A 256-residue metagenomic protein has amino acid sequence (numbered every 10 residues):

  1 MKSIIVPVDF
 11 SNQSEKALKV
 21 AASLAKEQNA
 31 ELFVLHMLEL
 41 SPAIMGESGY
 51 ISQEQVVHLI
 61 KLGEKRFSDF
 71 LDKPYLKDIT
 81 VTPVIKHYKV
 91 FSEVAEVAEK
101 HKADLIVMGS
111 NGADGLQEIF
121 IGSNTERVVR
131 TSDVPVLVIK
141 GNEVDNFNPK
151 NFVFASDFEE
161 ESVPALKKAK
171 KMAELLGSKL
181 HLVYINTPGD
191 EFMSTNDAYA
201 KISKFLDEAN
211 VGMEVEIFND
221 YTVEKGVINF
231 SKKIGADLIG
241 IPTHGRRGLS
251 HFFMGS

Functional and structural regions predicted by a protein language model:
M1-I51, K150-E216, A236: Small/aliphatic-rich secondary-structure junction motif
S3, S23, E27, V94-E143 (+1 more regions): Gly/Ser-rich helix-loop-strand patches that form or flank binding pockets for ribonucleotide-derived cofactors
Q13, D72-I106, D207-F253: Structural beta-alpha unit
L35, V84-K86, I119, I139 (+1 more regions): Structural motif
S52-K65: A short acidic, glycine-rich active-site loop that binds or catalyzes chemistry on phosphate/adenosine moieties
R66, E93, A165-K168, G226: Well-ordered alpha-helical segments embedded in enzymatic catalytic cores
E143-K150: Intrinsically disordered, low-complexity Ser/Thr-rich linker and spacer segments in cell-wall-related proteins
